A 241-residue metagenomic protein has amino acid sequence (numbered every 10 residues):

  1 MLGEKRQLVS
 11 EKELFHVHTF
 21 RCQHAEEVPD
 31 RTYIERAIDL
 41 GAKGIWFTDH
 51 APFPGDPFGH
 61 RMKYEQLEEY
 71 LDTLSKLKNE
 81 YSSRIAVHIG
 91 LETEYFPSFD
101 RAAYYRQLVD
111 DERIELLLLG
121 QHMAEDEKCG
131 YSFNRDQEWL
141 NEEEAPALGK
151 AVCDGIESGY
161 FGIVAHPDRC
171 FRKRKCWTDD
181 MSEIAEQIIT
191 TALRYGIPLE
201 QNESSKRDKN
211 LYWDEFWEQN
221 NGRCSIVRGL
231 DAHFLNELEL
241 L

Functional and structural regions predicted by a protein language model:
M1-T19, E26, D30, E35 (+3 more regions): Charged catalytic cores and adjacent phosphate/nucleic-acid-binding surfaces used for phosphate/nucleic-acid chemistry
E13-V17, I45-F47, V87-L91, L117-L119 (+3 more regions): Hydrophobic faces of well-ordered beta-strands that scaffold small-molecule active sites in alpha/beta enzyme cores
F15-H18, Y33-G59, A86-E94, G162: Divalent metal-dependent hydrolysis catalytic cores, especially in the metallo-beta-lactamase
H18, A51, E92-F96, H122-A124 (+3 more regions): Catalytic metal-binding/acid-base residues of hydrolase active sites
R21-H24, K63-E65: The substrate-binding groove and active-site-proximal loops of carbohydrate-active enzymes, especially glycoside
P29-Y33, W46, Y70-T73: Short N-terminal amphipathic alpha-helix/helix-capping patch enriched in small hydrophobics with frequent Ser/Thr
P57, K128-C129, N210, L238: Short glycine-/acidic-enriched loop or helix-start segments at secondary-structure transitions that form or flank
G59-R61, E65-Y195: Extended substrate/RNA-proximal surfaces in nucleic-acid metabolism proteins
